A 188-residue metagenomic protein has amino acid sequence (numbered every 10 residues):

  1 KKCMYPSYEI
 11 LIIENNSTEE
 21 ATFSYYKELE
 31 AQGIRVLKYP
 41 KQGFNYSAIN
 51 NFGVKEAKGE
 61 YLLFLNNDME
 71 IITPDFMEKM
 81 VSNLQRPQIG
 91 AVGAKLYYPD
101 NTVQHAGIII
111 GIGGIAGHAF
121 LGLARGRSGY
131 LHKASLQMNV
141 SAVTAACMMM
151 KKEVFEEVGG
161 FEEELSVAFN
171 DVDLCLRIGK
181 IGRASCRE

Functional and structural regions predicted by a protein language model:
K2-Q42: Acidic donor-binding segment of Leloir-type glycosyltransferases
N15, L65-D68, E162: Active-site acidic Asp-centered loop
F23, Y46-K55, M77, L176: Short, conserved alpha-helix that lines the donor NDP-sugar binding/gating region of sugar-transfer enzymes
K41-A48, V54-A57, I71-I72, V167-A168: A short, glycine-/small-residue-rich helix N-cap motif at loop->alpha-helix starts within glycosyltransferase
N45-A48, K55, I109-E153, E157: A recurrent flexible, glycine/aromatic-enriched loop bordering the glycosyltransferase active site that acts as
L62: Short aromatic/hydrophobic "clamp" motif used to bind/position activated sugar donors
M69-G113: Conserved donor NDP-sugar-binding/catalytic core segment of glycosyltransferases
F76-M80, H132-G159, E163-R187: A short, conserved alpha-helix in the catalytic core of glycosyltransferases
